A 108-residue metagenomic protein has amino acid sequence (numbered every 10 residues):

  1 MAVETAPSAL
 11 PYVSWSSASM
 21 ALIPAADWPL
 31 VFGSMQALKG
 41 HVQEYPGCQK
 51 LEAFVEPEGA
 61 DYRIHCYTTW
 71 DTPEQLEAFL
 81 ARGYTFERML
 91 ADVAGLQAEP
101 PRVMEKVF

Functional and structural regions predicted by a protein language model:
M1-V13, M20-L22, E52-Y62, R88-F108: Glycine-rich beta-strand-turn "strand-cap" elements at beta-sheet edges
S19-L22, T69-D71: Short alpha-helical scaffold segments that flank and stabilize functional sites
M20-G33: Short, surface-exposed ligand-recognition loops at beta-strand->loop->(often short) alpha-helix junctions that present
P24-D27, G59, T72-E74: Residues that cap or initiate secondary-structure elements
M35, P46, D61-R63: Short connector loops at helix/strand junctions that flank enzyme active sites, especially segments positioning acidic
A37-Q49, T69-M104: An amphipathic, aromatic/His-enriched active-site/gating alpha helix that lines ligand/cofactor pockets
